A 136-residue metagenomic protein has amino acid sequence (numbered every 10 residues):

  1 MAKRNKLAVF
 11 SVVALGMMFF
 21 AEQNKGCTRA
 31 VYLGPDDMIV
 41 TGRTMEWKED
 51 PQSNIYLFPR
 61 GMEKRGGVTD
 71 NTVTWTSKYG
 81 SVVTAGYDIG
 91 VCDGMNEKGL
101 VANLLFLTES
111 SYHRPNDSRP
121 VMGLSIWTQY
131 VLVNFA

Functional and structural regions predicted by a protein language model:
M1-F10: Bacterial N-terminal signal peptides that target proteins for export
L7, L33-D36, A136: Accessory structured domains or lobes within enzymes
F10-M18: Bacterial N-terminal signal peptides
K25-G123: A contiguous strand-loop segment
P120, L124-A136: A surface/extracellular/periplasmic glyco- and lipid-processing/surface-interacting theme
